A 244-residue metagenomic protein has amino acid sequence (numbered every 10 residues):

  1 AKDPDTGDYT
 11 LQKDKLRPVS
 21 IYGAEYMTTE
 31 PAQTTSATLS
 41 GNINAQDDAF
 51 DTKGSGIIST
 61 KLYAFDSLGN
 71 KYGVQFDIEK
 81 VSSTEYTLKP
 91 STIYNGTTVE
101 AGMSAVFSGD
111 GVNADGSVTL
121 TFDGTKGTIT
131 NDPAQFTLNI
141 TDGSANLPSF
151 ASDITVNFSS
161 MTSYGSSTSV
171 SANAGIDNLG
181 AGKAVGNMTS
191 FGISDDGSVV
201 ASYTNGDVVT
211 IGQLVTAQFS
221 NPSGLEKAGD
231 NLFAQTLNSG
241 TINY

Functional and structural regions predicted by a protein language model:
A1-Y244: Small/polar low-complexity and glycine-rich loop motifs
